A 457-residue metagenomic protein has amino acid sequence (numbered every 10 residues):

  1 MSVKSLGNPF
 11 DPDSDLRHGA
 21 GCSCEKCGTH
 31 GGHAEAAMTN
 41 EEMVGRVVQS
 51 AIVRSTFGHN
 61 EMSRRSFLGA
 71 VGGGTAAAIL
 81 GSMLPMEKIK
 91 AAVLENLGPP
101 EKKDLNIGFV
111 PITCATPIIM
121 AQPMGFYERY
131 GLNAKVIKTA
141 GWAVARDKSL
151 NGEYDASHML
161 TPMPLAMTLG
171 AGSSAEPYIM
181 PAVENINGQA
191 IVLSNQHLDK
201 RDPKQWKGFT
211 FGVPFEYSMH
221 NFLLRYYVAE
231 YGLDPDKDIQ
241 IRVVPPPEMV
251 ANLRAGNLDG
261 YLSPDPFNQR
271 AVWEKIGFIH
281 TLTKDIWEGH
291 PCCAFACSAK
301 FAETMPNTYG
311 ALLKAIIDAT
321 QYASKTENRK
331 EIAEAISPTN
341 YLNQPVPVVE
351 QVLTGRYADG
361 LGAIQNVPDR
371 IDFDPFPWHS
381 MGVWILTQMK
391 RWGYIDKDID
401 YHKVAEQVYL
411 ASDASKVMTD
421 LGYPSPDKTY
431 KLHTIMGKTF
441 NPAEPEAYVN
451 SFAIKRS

Functional and structural regions predicted by a protein language model:
M1-M62, E87-K90: N-terminal secretory signal peptides
V53-A78: N-terminal secretory signal peptides and thylakoid transit peptides that target proteins across membranes
K88-D236, Q240-V243, N252-Q269, I276-G289 (+2 more regions): Short, glycine-/small- and polar/acidic-enriched structural segments that line small-molecule recognition paths
I191-V192, A294-C297, F301-A302: Short glycine- and hydrophobic/aromatic-rich loop-to-beta-strand nucleating segment in the catalytic cores
P246-P247: Functional cores that coordinate and move charged inorganic groups
T304-L410: Secondary-structure end/capping motifs
L386-S457: Conserved C-terminal helix/tail region of periplasmic/extracytoplasmic solute-binding proteins
